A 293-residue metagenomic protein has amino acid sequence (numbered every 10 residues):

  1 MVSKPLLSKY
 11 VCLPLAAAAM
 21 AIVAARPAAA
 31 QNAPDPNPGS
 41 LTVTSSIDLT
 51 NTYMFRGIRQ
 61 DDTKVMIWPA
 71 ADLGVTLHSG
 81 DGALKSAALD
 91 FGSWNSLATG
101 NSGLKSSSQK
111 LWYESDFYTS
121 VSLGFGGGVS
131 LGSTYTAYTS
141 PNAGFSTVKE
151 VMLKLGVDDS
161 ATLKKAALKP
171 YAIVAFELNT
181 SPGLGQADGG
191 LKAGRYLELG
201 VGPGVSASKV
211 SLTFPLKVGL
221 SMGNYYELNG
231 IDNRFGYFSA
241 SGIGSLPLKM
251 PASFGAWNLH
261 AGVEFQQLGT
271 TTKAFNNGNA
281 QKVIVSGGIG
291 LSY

Functional and structural regions predicted by a protein language model:
M1-S40: Cleavable N-terminal export/targeting peptides
Q31-S79, L84-K105: Short glycine/proline- and aromatic-enriched beta-strand/turn motifs that initiate or cap beta-hairpins
Q31-T42, T76-D90, G124-S130, A143 (+3 more regions): Short loop/turn motifs that connect adjacent beta-strands in outer-membrane beta-barrel proteins
G39-L41, T63-P69, L111-S115, F145-V151 (+4 more regions): Residues that define the transmembrane beta-barrel architecture of outer-membrane proteins
L49-F55, V75-L77, S93-N101, L123 (+8 more regions): Transmembrane beta-strands of outer-membrane beta-barrel pores
S79-T147, T271: Surface-exposed loop and membrane-interface regions of Gram-negative outer-membrane beta-barrel proteins
G82-L84, V148-P247, A256, F265: Detector for outer-membrane/organellar transmembrane beta-barrel domains, recognizing the amphipathic beta-strand
F214, A240-Y293: Predominantly the C-terminal beta-signal and adjacent terminal strand-loop region of outer-membrane beta-barrel
